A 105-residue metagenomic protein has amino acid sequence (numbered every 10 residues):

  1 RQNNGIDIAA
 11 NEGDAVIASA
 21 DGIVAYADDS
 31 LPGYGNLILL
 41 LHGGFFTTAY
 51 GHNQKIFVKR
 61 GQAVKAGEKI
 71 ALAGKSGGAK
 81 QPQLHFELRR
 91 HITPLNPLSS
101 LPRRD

Functional and structural regions predicted by a protein language model:
R1, L31-Y34, G77-K80: Short, glycine-/polar-rich solvent-exposed loops and beta-turns at beta-strand/coil boundaries
R1-A18: Short glycine/threonine/proline-enriched tight-turn/helix- or strand-capping micro-motif at secondary-structure
I6-A9, L37-H42, H85-E87: Short, acidic/hydrophobic/Gly-rich beta-strand patch recurrent on exposed beta strands that often constitutes part
G13, D21, G43, H91-P94: ATP/adenylate-binding site constellation spanning eukaryotic-like Ser/Thr protein kinases, ABC-transporter
A15-V24, V58-A73: Short, well-structured beta-strand-loop connectors
S19-Q54: Zn2+-dependent peptidoglycan hydrolase active-site motif and core
D29, K55-V58, K75-G78: Short, conserved catalytic or interaction motifs in soluble domains
I38, Q62-D105: Conserved, short, structured surface segments that act as functional micro-motifs
